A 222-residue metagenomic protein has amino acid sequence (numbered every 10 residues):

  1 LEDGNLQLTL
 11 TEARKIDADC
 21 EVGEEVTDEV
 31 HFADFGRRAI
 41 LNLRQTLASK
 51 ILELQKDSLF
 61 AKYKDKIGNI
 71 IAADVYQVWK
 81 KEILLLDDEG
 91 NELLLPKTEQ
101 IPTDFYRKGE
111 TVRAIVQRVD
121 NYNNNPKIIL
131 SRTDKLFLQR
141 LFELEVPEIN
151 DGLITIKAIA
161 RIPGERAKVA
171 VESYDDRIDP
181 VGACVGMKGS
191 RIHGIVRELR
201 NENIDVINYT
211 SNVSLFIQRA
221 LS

Functional and structural regions predicted by a protein language model:
L1-S222: RNA-contacting regions in translation and RNA-metabolism proteins, encompassing KH/S1 modules where present
